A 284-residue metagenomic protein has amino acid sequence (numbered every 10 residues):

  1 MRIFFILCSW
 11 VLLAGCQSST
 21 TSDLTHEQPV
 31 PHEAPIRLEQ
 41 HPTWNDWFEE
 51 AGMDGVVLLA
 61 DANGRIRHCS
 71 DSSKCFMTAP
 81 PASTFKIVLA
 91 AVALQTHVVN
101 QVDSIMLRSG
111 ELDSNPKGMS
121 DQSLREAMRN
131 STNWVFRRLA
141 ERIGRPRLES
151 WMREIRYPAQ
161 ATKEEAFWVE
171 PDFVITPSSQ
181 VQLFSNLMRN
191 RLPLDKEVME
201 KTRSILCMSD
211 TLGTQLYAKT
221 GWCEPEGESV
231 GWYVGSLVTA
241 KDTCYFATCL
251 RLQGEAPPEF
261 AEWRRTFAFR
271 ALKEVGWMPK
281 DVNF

Functional and structural regions predicted by a protein language model:
R2-L7: Sec-dependent signal peptide recognition, specifically the positively charged N-region followed immediately by
L13-G15: C-terminal motif of bacterial Sec signal peptides marking the signal peptidase cleavage site
Q17-W47, A51, E141-G144, R191-Q215 (+1 more regions): Structured C-terminal helix/loop/strand segments within mature extracytoplasmic catalytic/sensor domains
E50-D61: Short N-terminal helix-loop-first-beta-strand/juxtamembrane motif that initiates sensory/input modules
D54, P116, S123-L124, F136-R189: Mid-domain, small-residue-enriched loop/turn segments at the edges of structured enzyme/sensor domains
A62-F76: Short, conserved catalytic-motif segment at the N-terminal edge
T78-I105, A127, F246: Active-site SXXK
Q95-D121: Active-site-proximal loop and beta-strand segments within enzyme catalytic domains
